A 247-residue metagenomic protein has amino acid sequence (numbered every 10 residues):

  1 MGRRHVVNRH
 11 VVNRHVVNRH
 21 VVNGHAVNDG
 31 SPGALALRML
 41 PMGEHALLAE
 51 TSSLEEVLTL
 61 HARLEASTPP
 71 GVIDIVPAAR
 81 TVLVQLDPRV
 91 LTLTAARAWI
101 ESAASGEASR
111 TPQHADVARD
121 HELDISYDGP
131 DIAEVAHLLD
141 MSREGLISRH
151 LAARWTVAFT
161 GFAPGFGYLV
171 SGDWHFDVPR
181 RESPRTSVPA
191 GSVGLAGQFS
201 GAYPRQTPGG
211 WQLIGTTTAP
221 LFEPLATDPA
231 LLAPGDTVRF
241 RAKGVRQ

Functional and structural regions predicted by a protein language model:
M1-H5, N23-Q247: Conserved "landmark" site that anchors the functional core of diverse proteins
H5, H10, H15, H20 (+1 more regions): Intrinsically disordered, low-complexity repeat/linker tracts enriched for polar/charged residues
